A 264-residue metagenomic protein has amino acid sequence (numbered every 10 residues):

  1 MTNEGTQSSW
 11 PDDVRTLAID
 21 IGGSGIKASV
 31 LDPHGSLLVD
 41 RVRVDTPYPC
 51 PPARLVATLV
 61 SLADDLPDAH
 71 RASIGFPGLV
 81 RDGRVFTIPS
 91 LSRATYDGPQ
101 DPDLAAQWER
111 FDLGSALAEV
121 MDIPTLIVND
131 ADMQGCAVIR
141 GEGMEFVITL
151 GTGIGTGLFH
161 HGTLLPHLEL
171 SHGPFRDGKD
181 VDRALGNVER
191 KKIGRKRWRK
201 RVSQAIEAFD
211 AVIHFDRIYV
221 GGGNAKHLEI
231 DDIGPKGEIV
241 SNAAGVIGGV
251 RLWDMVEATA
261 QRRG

Functional and structural regions predicted by a protein language model:
T2-A57, G98, T163-E189: Short glycine-rich, Thr/Ser-proximal phosphate-binding strand/loop in the N-terminal lobe of ATP-dependent enzymes
T16-D20, R71-S73, E145-T149, Y219: Short glycine-aspartate micro-motif
D20-S24, T149-G153, G223: A short acidic Gly-Thr/Ser loop motif
I26-V30, G78, C136, I154-H160: Short beta-strand scaffold segments in enzyme catalytic cores
V42-R43, P47-D68, G178-Y219, G223-G264: Adenine-nucleotide phosphate-binding core of ATP-dependent small-molecule kinases
P47-V60, H70-R71, L79-V138, I233-G249 (+1 more regions): Glycine-rich phosphate-binding loop and adjoining helix at the ATP-binding site of ATP-dependent phosphoryl-transfer
Q107-A131, L164-R201: Glycine-rich phosphate-binding loop plus the immediately following alpha-helix
G143-F146, T152-P174: Anionic-ligand binding region
